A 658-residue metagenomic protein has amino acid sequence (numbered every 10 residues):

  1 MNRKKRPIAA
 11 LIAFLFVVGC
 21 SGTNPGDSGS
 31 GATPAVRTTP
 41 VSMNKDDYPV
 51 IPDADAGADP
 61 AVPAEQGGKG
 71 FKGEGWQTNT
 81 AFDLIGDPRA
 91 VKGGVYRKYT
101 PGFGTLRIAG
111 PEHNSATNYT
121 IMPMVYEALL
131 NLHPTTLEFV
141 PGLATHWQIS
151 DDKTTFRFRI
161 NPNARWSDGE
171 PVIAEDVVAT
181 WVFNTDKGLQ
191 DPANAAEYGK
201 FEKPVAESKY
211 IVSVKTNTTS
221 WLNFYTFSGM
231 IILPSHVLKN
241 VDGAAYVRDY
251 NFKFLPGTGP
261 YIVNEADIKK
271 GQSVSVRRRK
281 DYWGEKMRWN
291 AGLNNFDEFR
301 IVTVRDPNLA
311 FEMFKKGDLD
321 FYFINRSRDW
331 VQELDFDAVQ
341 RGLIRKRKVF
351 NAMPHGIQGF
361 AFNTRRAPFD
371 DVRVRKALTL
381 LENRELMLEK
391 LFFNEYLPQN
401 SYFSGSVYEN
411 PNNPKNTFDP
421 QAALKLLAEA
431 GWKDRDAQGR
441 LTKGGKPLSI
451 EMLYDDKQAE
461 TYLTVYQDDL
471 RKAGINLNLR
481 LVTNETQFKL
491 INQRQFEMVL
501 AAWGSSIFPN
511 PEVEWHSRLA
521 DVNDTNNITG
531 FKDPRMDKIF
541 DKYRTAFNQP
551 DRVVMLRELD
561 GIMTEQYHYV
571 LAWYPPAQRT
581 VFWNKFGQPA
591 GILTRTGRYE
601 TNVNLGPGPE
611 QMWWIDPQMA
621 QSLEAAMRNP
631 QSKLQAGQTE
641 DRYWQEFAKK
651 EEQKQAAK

Functional and structural regions predicted by a protein language model:
T23, A90-V91, N194-D242, D249-N251 (+1 more regions): Surface-exposed binding/hinge segments that line and control ligand-binding clefts or catalytic entry sites
T23-P25, N184, L189-D191, K203-P204 (+6 more regions): Extracellular/periplasmic solute-recognition and catalytic clefts
T23-R37, N79, G271-V274, Q358 (+4 more regions): Detector for C-terminal structural segments
P60-L84, K92-D151, V182, P256: N-terminal lobe/hinge region of extracytoplasmic solute-binding protein
D83, G102-Y119, L143, E170 (+4 more regions): A structural "hinge/loop" feature
T120, Y126-E127, H133-E138, M230-E298 (+4 more regions): Gly/Pro-rich hinge or "lid" segments in bacterial periplasmic/extracellular proteins
T145, S167, K215-H236, F254-D306 (+6 more regions): Aromatic-rich, solvent-exposed beta-strand/loop patch
N161, D249, Y282-L334, Q467 (+1 more regions): Ligand-site clamp/hinge motif
